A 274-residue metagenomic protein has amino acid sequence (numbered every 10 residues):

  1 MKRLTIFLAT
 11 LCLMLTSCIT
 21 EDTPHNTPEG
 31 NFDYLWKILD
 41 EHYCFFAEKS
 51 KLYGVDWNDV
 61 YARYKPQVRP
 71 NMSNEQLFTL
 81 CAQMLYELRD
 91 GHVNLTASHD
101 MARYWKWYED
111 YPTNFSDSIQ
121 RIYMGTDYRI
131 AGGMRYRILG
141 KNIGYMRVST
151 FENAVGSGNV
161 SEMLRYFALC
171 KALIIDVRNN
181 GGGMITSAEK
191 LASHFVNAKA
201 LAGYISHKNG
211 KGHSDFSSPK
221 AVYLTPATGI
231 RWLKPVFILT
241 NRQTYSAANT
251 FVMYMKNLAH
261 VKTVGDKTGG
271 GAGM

Functional and structural regions predicted by a protein language model:
M1-H25: Bacterial Sec-dependent N-terminal signal peptides
C18-H207, H213-A221, P235, K262 (+1 more regions): Flexible, low-complexity junctional segments that flank or bridge functional domains
G182, T225-W232: Active-site microenvironments of hydrolase-like enzyme catalytic domains
R231-K234, L258: Short gly/pro-enriched beta-turn/loop segments at secondary-structure junctions
Y245, A259-A272: Short, well-structured beta-strand/strand-turn elements
